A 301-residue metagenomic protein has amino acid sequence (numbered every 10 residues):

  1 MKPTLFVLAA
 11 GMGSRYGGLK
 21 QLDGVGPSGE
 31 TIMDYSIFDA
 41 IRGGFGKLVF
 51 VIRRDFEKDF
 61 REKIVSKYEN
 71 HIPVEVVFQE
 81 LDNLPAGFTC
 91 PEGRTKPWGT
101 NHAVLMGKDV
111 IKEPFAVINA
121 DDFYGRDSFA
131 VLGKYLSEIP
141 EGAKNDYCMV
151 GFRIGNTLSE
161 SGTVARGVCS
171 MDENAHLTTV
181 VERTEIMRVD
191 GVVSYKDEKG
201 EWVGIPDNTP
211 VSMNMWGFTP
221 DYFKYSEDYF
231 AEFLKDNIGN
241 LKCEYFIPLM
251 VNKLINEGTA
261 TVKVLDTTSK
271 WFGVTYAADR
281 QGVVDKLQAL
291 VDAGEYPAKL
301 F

Functional and structural regions predicted by a protein language model:
M1-V7, P27-V117, Y124-G125, F129 (+1 more regions): Conserved N-terminal catalytic core of the sugar/cofactor nucleotidyltransferase
T4-G17: A phosphate-binding catalytic loop at a beta-strand-loop-alpha-helix junction that coordinates phosphoryl groups
M12, D122, I154: Active-site metal-binding loops of divalent metal-dependent hydrolases
F60-I64, L132, S226, V283: Hydrophobic packing residues within well-ordered alpha-helices of enzyme cores
R126-W216, P220: Conserved core of the sugar-phosphate nucleotidyltransferase
E227-A260: A C-terminal functional module that forms or caps the active site or interfaces directly with catalytic machinery
R280-K299: Long, low-complexity C-terminal extensions of enzymes
